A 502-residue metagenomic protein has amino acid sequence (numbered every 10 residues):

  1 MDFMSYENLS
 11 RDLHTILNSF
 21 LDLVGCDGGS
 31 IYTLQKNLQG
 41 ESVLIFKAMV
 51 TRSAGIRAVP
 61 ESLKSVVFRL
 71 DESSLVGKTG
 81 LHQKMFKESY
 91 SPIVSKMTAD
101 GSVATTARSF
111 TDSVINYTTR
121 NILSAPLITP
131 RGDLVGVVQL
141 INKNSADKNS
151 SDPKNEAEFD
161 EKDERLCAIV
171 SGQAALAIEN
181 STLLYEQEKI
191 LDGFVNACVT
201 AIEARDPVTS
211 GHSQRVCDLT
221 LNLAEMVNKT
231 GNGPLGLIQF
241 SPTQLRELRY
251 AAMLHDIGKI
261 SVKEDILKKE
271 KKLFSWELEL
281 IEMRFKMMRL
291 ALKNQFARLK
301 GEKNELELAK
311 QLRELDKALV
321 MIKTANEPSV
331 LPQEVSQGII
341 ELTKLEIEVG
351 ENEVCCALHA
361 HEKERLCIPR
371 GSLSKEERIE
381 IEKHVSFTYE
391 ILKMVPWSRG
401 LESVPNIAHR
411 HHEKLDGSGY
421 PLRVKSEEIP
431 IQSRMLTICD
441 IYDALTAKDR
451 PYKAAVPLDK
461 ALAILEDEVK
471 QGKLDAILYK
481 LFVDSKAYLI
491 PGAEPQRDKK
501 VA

Functional and structural regions predicted by a protein language model:
M1-R11, T15, S19, A197-T209 (+3 more regions): Short regulatory/linker helices and ligand/cofactor-binding micro-motifs at input modules
Y6-A58, E72-L75, T209-S210, C217 (+2 more regions): Helix-loop-beta substructure at the N-terminus of cytosolic sensory domains that couple signal/ligand detection
S30-S73, A99-G101, K143, M253 (+6 more regions): GAF sensory/regulatory domain recognition with acknowledged cross-activation on helical regulatory dimers
A54-I115, L123, R365-I368, S374-K375 (+2 more regions): Regulatory sensory and allosteric helical modules in signal-transduction proteins and certain transcription factors
H82-K84, V137-L140, D163-Y185, A201 (+5 more regions): Signal-transmission/dimerization alpha-helices at domain junctions
R120-Q139: A short, aliphatic-rich beta-strand micro-motif
N149-E179, R246, I431, A463: Amphipathic alpha-helical "output/dimerization" segments
E158-K162, C198, K268-N294, E362-L392 (+1 more regions): Divalent-cation-assisted or electrostatically stabilized phosphate/pyrophosphate-binding catalytic cores
